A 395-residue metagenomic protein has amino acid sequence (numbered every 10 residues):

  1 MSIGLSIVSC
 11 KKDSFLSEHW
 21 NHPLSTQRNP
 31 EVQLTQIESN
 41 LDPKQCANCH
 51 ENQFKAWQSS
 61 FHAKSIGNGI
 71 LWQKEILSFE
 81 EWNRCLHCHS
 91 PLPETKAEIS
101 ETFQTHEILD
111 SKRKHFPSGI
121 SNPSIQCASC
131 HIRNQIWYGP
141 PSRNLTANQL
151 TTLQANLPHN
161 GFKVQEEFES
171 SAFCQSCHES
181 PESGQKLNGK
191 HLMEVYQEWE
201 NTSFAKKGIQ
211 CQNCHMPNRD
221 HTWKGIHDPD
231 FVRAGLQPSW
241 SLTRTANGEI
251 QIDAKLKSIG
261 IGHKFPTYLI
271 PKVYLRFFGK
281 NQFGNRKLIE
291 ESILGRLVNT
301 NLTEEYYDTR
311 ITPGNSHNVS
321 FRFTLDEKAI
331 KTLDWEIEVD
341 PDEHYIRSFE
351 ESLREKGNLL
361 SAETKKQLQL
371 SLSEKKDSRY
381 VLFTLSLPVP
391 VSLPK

Functional and structural regions predicted by a protein language model:
M1-S6: Bacterial N-terminal signal peptides
C10-F168, S176, E182-F204: Sequence context of c-type cytochrome heme-c attachment sites
H131, H178, H215, R219: Short Cys/His-centered divalent metal-binding micro-motifs
E167-S170, W223-G225: Outer-membrane beta-barrel translocator/pore domains, especially the C-terminal barrels of Gram-negative outer-membrane
E200-K207, Q212-N213, P217-K395: Short, conserved sequence motifs used for protein processing/export or organelle targeting and for catalysis
